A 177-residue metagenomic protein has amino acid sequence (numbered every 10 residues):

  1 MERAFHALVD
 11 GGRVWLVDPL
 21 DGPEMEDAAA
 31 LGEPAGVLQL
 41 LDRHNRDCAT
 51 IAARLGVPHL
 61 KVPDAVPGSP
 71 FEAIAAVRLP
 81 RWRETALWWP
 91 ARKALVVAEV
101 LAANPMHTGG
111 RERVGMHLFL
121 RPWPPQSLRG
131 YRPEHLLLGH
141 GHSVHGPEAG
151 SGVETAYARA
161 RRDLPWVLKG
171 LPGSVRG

Functional and structural regions predicted by a protein language model:
M1-G36: Pre-active-site segment of Zn-dependent metallo-hydrolases
M1-R3, F71, W82-E84: Short beta-strand-initiation
E2, P23-M25, R43-D47, V66-P67 (+2 more regions): Active-site environment of divalent metal-dependent phosphoester hydrolases
V9, I51-A53, L79: A generic structural signal for short, solvent-exposed coil/turn residues that cap or connect secondary-structure
G11, P34, R54, Y131-R132: Structured helix-beta-strand junction loops
R13-L16, L79-G177: Metallo-beta-lactamase
G22-G68: Active-site metal-binding motif and surrounding structural segment of the metallo-beta-lactamase
G68-V77: Short Pro/Gly-enriched beta-strand edge/turn motifs at strand-loop
